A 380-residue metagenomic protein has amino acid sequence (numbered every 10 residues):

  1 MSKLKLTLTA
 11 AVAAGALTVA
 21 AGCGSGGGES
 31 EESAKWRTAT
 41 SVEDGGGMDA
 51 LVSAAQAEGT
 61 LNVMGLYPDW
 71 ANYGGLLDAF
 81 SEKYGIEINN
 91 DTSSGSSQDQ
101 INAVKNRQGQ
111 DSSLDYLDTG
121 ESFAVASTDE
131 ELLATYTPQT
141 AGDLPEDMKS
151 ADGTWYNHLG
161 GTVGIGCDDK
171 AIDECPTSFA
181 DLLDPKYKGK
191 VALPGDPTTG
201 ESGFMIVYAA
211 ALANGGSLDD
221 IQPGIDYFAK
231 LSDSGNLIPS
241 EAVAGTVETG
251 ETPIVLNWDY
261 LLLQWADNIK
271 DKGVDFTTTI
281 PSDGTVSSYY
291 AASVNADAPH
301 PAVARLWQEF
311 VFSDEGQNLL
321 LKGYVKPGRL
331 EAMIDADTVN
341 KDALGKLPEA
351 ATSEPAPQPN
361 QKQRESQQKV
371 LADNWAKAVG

Functional and structural regions predicted by a protein language model:
M1-A21: Sec-dependent bacterial lipoprotein signal peptides
A20-A34: Bacterial lipoprotein signal-peptidase II cleavage site
G46-Q56, L66-E87: Short, polar/charged alpha-helical segment
N62-L77, N89-K105, D111-E251: Extracytoplasmic ligand-binding site segments that recognize negatively charged/polar headgroups
F123-A126, E248, I254-V274: A ligand-binding cleft/hinge motif common to bilobed small-molecule-binding domains
G160-G164, I225-K230, N236, D271-A296: Periplasmic-binding protein-like
V286, Y290, V294-P355: Mature extracytoplasmic/periplasmic domains
A336-G380: Extracellular/periplasmic bilobal clamshell ligand-binding domains
